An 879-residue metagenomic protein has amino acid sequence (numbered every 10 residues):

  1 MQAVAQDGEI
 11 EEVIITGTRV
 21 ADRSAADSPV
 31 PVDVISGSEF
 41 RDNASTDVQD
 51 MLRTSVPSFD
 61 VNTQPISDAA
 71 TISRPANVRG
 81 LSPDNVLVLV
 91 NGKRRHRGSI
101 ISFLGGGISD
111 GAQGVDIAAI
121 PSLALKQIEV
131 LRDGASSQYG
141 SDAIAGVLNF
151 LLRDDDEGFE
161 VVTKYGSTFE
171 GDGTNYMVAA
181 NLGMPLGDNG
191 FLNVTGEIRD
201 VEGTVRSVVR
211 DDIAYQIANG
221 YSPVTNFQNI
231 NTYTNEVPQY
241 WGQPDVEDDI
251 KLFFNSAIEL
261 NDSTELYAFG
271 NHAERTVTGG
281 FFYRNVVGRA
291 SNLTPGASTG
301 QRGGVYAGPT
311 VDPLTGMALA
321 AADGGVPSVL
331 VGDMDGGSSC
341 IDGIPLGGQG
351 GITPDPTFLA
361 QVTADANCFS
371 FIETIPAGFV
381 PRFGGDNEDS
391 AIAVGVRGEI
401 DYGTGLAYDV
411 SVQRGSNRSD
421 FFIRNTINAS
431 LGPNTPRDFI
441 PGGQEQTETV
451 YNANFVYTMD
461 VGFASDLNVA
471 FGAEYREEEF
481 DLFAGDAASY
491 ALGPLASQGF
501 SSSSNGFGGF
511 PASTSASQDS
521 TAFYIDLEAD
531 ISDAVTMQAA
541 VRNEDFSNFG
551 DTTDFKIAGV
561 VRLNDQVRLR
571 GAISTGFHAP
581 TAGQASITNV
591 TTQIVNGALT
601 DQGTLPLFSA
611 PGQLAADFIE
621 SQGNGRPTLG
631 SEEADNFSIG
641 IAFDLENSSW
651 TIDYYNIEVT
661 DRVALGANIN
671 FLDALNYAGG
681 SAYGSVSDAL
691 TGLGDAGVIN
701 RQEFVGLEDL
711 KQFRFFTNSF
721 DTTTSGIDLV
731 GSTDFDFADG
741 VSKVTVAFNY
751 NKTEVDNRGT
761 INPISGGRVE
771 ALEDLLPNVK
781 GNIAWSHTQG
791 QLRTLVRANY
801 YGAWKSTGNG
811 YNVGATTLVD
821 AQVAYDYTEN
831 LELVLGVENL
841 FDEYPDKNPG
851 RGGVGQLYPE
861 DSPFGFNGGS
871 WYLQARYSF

Functional and structural regions predicted by a protein language model:
E12-N43, A70, S99-D110, F159: N-terminal periplasmic "start-of-domain" segments of outer-membrane beta-barrel proteins
D22, R53-S99: Extracytoplasmic beta-strand/coil segments of soluble accessory domains associated with Gram-negative outer-membrane
V48-M51, S55, A76, L89 (+3 more regions): N-terminal periplasmic accessory domains that precede and gate Gram-negative outer-membrane beta-barrel machines
K93-R132: Short acidic/polar hinge/loop motifs at secondary-structure boundaries that mediate gating or recognition
G98, E658-T660, Y800-K805, A824-F879: C-terminal beta-signal and adjacent terminal beta-strands/loops of Gram-negative outer-membrane beta-barrel proteins
E170-A377, P381-E399, Q822, D826: Transmembrane beta-barrel wall of Gram-negative outer-membrane proteins
P381, G385-N387, A391-I392, D401 (+4 more regions): Outer-membrane beta-barrel transmembrane domain signature of Gram-negative proteins, especially the mid-to-C-terminal
F471, Y654-T807: Gram-negative outer-membrane beta-barrel transporters
